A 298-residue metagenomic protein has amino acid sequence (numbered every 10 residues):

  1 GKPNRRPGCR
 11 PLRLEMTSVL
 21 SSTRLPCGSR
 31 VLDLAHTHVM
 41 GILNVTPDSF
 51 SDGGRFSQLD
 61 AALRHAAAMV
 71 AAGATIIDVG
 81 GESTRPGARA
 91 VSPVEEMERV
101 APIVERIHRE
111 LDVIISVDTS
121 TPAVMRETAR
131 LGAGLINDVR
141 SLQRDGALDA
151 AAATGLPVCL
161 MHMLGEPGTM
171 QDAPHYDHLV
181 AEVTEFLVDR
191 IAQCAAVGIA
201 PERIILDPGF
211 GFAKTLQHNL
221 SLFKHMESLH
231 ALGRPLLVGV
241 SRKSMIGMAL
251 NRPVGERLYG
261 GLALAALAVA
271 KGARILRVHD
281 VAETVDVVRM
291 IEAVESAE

Functional and structural regions predicted by a protein language model:
L12-L14: Leucine-biased recognition of intrinsically disordered, low-complexity hydrophobic segments
M16-T46, I199, E295-E298: N-terminal amphipathic alpha-helix/helix-capping segment at the start of soluble metabolic enzymes
L34, S51-D60, R64-H65, T84-I114 (+4 more regions): Active-site-adjacent loop and "lid" segments of alpha/beta metabolic enzymes
R64-G80: Catalytic domains of carbohydrate-active enzymes, especially glycoside hydrolases
A71, R190-R203: Phosphate/pyrophosphate-binding loops at sites that engage ATP/ADP/AMP, CoA/4′-phosphopantetheine, polyphosphate
